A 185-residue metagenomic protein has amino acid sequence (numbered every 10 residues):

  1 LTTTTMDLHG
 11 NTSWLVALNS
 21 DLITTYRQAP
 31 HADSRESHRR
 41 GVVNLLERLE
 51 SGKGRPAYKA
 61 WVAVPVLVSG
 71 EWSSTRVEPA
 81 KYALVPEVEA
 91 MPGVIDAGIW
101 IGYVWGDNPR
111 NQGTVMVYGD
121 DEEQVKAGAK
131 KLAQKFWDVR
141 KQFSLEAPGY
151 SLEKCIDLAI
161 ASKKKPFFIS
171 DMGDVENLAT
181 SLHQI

Functional and structural regions predicted by a protein language model:
L1-S51, F168-L182: Active-site histidine-anchored catalytic micro-motif
T3-M6, Q28, V64, G98 (+1 more regions): A near-ubiquitous, low-amplitude feature marking generic local secondary-structure context
D7, N19-L22, K59, K130 (+1 more regions): Short amphipathic alpha-helical segments, especially helix-boundary/capping motifs
A17-D21, Q28, P56-V68, V115: A short, terminal or domain-edge coil/loop segment
L49-A80: Internal, active-site/partner-interface "lid" segment
V68-I185: Hard-cation-handling environments
